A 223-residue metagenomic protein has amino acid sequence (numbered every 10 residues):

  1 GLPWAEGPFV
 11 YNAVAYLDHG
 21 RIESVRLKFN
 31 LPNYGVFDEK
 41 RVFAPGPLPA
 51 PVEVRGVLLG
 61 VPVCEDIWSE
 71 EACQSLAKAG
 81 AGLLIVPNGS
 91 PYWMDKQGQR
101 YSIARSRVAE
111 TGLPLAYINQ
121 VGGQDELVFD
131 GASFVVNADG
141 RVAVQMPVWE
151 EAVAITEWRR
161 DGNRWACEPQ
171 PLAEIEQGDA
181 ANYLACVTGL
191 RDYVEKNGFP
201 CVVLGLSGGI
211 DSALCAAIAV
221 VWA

Functional and structural regions predicted by a protein language model:
G1-G205, A213-W222: Enzyme catalytic cores with a strong preference for nitrogen-chemistry domains
G209: Conserved G/P- and acidic residue-centered "switch" motifs that form tight phosphate/ATP-binding loops in soluble
